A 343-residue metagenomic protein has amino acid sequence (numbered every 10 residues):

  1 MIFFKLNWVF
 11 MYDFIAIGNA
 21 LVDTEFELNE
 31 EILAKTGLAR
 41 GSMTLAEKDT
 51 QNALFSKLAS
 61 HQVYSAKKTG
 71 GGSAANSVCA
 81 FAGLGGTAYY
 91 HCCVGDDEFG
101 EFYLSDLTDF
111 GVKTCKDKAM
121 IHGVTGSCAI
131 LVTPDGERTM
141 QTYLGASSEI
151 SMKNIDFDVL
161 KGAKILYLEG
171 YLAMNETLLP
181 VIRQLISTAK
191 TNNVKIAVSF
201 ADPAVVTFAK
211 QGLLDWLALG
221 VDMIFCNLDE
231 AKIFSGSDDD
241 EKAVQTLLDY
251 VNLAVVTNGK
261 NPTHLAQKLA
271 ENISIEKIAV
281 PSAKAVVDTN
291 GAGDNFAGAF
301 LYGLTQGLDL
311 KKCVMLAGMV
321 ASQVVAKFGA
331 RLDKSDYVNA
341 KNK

Functional and structural regions predicted by a protein language model:
L6-Y89, E101-F102, V286: Glycine-rich phosphate/adenosyl-contacting loop at the front of the ribokinase-like
Y12-E27, R40-L45, S187-T191, Q211 (+1 more regions): Conserved phosphate-binding/catalytic region of the ribokinase-like
A88, T114, I196-A197, A254: Hydrophobic beta-strand scaffold residues
C93, C115-M120, I130-E176: Conserved phosphate-binding/catalytic loop of the ribokinase/pfkB sugar-kinase fold
D106-G123: A glycine-rich helix N-cap at a beta->alpha junction
S127-L131, P262-L265: Short beta-strand scaffold segments in enzyme catalytic cores
I165-Q245, N261-T263, K268: Conserved beta-alpha-beta core of the PfkB/ribokinase-like small-molecule kinase fold
